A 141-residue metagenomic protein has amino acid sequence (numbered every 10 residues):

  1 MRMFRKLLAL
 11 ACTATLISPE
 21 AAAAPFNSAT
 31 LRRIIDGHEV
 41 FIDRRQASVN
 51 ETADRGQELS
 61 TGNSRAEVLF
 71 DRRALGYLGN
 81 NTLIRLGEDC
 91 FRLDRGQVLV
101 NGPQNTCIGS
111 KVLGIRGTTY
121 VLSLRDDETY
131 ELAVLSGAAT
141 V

Functional and structural regions predicted by a protein language model:
M1-L8: Bacterial N-terminal signal peptides that target proteins for export
M3, L16, A24-S28: Cytosolic regulatory regions built on CNB/CRP/Popeye-like sensor folds
L8, L16, L31-I34: Extended hydrophobic/Leu-rich segments
A9-A11, G79: N-terminal export signals
C12-E20: Hydrophobic core
A23-V141: Flexible, surface-exposed loop/linker segments and immediately adjacent secondary-structure boundaries
